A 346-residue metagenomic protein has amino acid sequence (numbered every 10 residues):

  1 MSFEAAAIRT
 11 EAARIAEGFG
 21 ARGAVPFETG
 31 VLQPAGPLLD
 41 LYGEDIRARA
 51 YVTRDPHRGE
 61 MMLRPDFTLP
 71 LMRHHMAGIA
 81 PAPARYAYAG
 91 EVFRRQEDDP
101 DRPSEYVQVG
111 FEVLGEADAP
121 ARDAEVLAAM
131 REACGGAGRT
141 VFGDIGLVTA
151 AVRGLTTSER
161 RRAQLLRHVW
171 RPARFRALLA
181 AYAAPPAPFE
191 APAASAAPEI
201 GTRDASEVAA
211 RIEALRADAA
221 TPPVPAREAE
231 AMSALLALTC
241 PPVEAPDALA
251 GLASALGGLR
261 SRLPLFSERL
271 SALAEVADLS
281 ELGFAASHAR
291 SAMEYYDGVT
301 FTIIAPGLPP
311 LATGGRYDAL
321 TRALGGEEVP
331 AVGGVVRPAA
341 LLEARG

Functional and structural regions predicted by a protein language model:
E4-G23, F27, Q33-P34, D66-A80 (+2 more regions): Positively charged, Gly/Ser-enriched RNA/tRNA-binding surfaces
T29-G30, T140-I145, R162: Residue-level detector of family-conserved "landmark" positions at structurally sensitive sites
V31-M61, R102: Polyanion/phosphate-binding surface patch
P34, D144, R171-P172: Polar helix-capping/helix-linker motif
A48-H57, T157-A187: Acidic, His- and aromatic-enriched active-site or binding-groove loops in soluble protein domains that engage sugars
L63, G143, V336: A conserved hydrophobic position in a structured secondary element of the catalytic/binding core that shapes
E105-V109, F142-A151: Short, conserved phosphate-binding/catalytic loop or strand-edge motifs used in phosphoryl-/nucleotidyl-transfer
A129-R139, V148-T157: Hydrophobic mid-domain F-helix/FG-region of cytochrome P450s
